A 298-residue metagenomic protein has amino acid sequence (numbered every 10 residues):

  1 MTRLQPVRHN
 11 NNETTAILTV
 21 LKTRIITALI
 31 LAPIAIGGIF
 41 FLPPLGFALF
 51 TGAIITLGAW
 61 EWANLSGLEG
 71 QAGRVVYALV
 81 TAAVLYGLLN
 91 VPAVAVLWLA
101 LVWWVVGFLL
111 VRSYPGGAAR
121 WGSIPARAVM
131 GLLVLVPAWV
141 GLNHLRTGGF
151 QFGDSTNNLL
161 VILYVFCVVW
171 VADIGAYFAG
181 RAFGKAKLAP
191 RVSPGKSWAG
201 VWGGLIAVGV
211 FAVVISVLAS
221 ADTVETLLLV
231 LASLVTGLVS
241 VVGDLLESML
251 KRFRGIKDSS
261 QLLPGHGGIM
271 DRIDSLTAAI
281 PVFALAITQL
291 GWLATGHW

Functional and structural regions predicted by a protein language model:
T2-V235: Membrane-embedded alpha-helical bundles of polytopic integral membrane proteins
R181-A182, K251-F253, T277, V282: Re-entrant/interfacial helical elements at transmembrane boundaries that shape and gate the permeation pathway
R254-L276: Interfacial loop-to-transmembrane junctions
R272-T288: Final/C-terminal transmembrane alpha-helix of multipass membrane proteins
A286-W298: Juxtamembrane boundary at the C-terminal end of a transmembrane helix
